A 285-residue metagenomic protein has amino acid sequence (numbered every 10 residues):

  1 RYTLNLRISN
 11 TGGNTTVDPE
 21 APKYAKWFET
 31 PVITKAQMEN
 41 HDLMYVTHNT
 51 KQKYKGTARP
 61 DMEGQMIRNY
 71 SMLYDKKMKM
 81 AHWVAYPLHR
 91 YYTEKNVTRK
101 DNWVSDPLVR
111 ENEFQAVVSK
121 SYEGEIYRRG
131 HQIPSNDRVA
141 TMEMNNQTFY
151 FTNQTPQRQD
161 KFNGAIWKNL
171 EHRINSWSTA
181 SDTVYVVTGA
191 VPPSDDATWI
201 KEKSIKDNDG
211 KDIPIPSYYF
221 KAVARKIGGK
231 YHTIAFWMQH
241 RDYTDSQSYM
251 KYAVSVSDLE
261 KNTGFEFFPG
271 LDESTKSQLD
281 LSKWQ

Functional and structural regions predicted by a protein language model:
R1-Q285: Domain-level detector for secreted/extracellular nuclease and nuclease-toxin modules, and for the ENPP-like C-terminal
